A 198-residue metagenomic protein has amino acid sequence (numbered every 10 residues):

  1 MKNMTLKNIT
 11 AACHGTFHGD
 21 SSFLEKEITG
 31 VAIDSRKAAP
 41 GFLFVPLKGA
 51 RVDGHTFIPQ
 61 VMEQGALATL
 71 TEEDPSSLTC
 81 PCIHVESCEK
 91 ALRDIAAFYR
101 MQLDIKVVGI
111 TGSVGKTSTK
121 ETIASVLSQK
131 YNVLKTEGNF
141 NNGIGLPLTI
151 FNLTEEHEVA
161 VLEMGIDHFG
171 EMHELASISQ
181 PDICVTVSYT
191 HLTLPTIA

Functional and structural regions predicted by a protein language model:
M1-D94: N-terminal leader/targeting and accessory segments in enzymes
A91-L192: Phosphate-binding loop of NTP-binding sites
T193-A198: A short, hydrophobic C-terminal helix/tail in secreted or cell-surface proteins
